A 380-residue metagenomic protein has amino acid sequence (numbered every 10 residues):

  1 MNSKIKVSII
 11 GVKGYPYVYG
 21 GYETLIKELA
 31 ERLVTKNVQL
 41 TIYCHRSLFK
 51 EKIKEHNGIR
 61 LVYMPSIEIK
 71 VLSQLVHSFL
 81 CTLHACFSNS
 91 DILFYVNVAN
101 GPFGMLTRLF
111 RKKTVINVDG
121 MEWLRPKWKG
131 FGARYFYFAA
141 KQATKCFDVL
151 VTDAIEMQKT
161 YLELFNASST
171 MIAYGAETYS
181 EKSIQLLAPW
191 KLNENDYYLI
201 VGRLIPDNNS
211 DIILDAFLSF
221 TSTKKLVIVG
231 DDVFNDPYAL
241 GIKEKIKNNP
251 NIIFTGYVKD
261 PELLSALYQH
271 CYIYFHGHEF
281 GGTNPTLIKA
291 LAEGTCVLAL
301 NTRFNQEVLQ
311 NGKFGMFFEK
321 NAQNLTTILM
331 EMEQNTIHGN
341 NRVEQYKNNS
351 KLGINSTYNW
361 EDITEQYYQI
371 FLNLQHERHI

Functional and structural regions predicted by a protein language model:
K4-I5, I10-V18, R32-I69, E156-L162 (+2 more regions): N-terminal strand-loop element at the rim of the active site of nucleotide-sugar-dependent glycosyltransferases
S8-I10, K191-T221, V227: Conserved donor-binding/catalytic core segment of Leloir-type glycosyltransferases
L75-C86, S90-D119, W123, G282: An aromatic- and histidine-rich active-site surface loop
L83-C86, L109, A133-L150, I242: Membrane-proximal helix-turn-helix segments that form the acceptor-binding/catalytic region of lipid-linked
A239-V258: Nucleotide-activated donor-binding/catalytic signature segment of Leloir-type glycosyltransferases, i.e., the conserved
E279: Aromatic "clamp/platform" in nucleotide-sugar-dependent glycosyltransferases that forms part of the donor/acceptor
C296-A299: Short hydrophobic beta-strand element within catalytic cores of glycosyltransferases and related nucleotide-activated
G315-Q323, E331-I337: Conserved acidic donor-binding segment of nucleotide-sugar-dependent glycosyltransferases
